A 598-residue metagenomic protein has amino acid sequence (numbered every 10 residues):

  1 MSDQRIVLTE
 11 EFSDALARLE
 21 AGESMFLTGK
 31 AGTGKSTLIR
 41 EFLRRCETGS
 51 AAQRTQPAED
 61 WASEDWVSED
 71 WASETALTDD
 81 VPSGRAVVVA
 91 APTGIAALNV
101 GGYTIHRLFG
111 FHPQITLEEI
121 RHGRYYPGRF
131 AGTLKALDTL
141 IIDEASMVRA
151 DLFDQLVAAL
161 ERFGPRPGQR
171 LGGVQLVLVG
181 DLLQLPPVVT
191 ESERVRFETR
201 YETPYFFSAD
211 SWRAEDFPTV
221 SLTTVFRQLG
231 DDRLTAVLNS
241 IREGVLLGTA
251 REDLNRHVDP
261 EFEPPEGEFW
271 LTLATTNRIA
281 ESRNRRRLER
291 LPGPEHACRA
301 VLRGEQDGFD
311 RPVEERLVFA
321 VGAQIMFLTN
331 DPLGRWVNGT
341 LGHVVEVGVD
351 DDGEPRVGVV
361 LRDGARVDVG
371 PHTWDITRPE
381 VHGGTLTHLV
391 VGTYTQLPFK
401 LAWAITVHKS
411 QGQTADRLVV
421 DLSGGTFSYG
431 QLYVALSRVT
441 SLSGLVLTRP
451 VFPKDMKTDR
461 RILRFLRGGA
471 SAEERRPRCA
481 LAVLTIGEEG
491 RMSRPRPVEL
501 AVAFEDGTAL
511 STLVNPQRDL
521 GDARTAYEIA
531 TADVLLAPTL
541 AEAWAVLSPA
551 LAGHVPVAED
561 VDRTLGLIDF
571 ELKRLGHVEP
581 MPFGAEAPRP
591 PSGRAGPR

Functional and structural regions predicted by a protein language model:
M1, S63-S68, R475-M492, R594-R598: Intrinsically disordered, low-complexity N-terminal extensions of nucleic-acid-metabolism proteins
M1-R476: Conserved ATP-binding/catalytic motifs of P-loop helicase motor domains
K35, D560-T564, G584: Short, conserved alpha-helical segments within structured domains
A159-F163, F570-E579: A short, gly/pro- and small-residue-rich
G424-F427, R563, P588-P591: Short Gly/Pro-enriched loop/turn and capping motifs at secondary-structure junctions
C479-L565, D569-K573: Conserved non-catalytic scaffold segment of RNase H-like nuclease domains
H577-G596: Short alpha-helix plus adjacent loop in nuclease-associated cores
